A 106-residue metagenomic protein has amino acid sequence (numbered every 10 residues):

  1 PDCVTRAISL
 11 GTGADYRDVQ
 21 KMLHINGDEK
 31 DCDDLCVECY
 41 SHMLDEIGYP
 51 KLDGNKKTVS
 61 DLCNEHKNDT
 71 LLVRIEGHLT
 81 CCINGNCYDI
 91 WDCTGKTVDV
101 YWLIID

Functional and structural regions predicted by a protein language model:
P1-G48: Active-site nucleophile-adjacent alpha helix/oxyanion-hole segment immediately C-terminal to the catalytic cysteine
D15, T58-L62, D89: Short, solvent-exposed coil/turn linker segments
K21, K30, K51, K56-K57 (+2 more regions): Context-gated lysine
D45-K56, C87-D89: Short secondary-structure junctions
D53-I83: Active-site-adjacent substructure of cysteine-protease-like catalytic cores
V73-D99: Catalytic Cys-His active-site segments of thiol-dependent hydrolases/isopeptidases
D99-D106: Charged phosphate-binding loop/patch that engages nucleotide di/tri-phosphates or the phosphate backbone of nucleic
